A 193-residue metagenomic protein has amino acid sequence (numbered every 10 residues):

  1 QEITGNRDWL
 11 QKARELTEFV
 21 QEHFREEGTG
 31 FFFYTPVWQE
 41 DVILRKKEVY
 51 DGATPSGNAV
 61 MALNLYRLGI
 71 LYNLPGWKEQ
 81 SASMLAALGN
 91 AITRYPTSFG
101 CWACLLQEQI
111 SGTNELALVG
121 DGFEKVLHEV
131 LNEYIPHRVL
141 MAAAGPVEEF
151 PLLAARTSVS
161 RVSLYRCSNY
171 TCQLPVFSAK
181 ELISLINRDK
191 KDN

Functional and structural regions predicted by a protein language model:
Q1-N193: Glycan-recognition and catalytic cores of secretory/periplasmic carbohydrate-active enzymes
